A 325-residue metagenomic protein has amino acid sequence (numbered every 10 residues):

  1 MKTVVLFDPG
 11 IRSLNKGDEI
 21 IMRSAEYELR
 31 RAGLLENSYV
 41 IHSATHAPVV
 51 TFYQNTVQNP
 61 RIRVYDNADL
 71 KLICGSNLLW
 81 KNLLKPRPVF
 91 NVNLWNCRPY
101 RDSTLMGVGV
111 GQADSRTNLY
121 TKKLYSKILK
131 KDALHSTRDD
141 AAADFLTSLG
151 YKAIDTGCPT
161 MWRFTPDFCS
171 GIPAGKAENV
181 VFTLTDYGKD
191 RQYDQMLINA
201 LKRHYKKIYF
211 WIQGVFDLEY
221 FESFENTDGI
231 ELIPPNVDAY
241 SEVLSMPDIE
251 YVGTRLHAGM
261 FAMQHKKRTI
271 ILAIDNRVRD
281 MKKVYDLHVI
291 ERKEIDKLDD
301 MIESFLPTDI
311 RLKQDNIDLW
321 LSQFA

Functional and structural regions predicted by a protein language model:
M1-A325: Active-site anion-handling motifs in enzyme catalytic cores
